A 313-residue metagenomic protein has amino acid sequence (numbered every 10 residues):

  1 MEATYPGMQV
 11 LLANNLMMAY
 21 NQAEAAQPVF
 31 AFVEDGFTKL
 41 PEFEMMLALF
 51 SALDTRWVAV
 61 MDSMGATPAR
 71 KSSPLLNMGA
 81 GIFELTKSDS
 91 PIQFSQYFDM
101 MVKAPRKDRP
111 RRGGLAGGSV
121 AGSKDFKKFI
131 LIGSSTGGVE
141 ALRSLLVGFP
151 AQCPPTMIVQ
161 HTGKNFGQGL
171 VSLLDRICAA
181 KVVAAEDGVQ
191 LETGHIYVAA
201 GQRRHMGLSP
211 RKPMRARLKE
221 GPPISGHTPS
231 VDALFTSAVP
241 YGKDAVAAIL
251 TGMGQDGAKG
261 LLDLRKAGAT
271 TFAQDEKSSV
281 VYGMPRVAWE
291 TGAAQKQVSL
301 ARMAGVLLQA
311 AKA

Functional and structural regions predicted by a protein language model:
M1-A313: Conserved acid/base catalytic micro-environments in cytosolic active-site loops
